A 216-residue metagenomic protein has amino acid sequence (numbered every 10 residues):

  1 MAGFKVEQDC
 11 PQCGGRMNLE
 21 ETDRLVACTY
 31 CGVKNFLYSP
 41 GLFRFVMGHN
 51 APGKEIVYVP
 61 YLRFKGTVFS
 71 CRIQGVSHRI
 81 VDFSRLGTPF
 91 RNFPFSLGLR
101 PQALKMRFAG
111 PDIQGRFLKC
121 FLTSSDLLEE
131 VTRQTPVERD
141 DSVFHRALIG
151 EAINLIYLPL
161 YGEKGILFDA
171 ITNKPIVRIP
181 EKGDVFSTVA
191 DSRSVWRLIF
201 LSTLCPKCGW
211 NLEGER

Functional and structural regions predicted by a protein language model:
M1-R216: A composition-biased, non-transmembrane "mature-region" signal
